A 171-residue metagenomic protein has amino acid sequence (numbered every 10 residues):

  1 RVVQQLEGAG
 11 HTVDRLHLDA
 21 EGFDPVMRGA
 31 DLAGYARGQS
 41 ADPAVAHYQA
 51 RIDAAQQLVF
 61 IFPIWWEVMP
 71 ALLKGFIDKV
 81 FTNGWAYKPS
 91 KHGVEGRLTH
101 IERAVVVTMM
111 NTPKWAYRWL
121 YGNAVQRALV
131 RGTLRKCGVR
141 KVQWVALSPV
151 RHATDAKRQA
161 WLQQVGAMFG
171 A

Functional and structural regions predicted by a protein language model:
R1-W85, H152-A171: N-terminal beta1-alpha1-beta2 submodule of the flavodoxin-like/Rossmannoid cofactor-binding fold
D14-L16, V59, V105-V107, Q143-V145: Hydrophobic/aromatic beta-strand patches that form the interior of the parallel beta-sheet core in alpha/beta enzyme
A55-Q56, I101, V139: Short, well-ordered alpha-helix to beta-strand connector turns
I64, M110-T112, S148: Residue-level signal for short, function-critical loop segments
K79-N83, V107, K136: Short hydrophobic alpha-helical module
N83-K88, V139-Q143: Short, structured loop/turn "capping" segments at alpha-beta junctions
K88-R135: Short, glycine-/small-residue-rich phosphate/pyrophosphate-handling segment
W119-A171: Glycine-rich phosphate/pyrophosphate-binding loop and the adjoining helix
